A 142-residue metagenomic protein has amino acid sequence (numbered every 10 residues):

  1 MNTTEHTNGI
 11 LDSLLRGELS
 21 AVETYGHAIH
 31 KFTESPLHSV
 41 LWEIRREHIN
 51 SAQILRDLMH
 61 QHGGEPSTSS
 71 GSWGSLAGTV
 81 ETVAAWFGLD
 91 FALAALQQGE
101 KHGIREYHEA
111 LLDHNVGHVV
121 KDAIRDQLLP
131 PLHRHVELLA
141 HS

Functional and structural regions predicted by a protein language model:
M1, G26-H30, N50-I54, L76-E81: Short hydrophobic/aromatic-rich motifs at helix boundaries and adjacent loops
N2-F32, D90-H118: Alpha-helical bundle segments that constitute or directly flank the non-heme di-iron/ferroxidase center
E5-L14, T33-Q53, G88-L93, H118-P131: Alpha-helical scaffold segments that form or flank carboxylate-/histidine-based iron centers
L15, L19, R45, I49 (+5 more regions): Generic structural concept
V22, A52, M59, V80 (+3 more regions): A structural signal for well-ordered alpha-helices, especially hydrophobic packing surfaces of coiled-coils
P36-S72, L138-S142: Conserved alpha-helical segments that form or flank metal/cofactor-binding pockets of metalloenzymes
Q53, D57-F91, A95-Q98, H102-I104: Carboxylate-rich helix-loop segments that flank metal/cofactor sites and access channels in metalloenzymes
